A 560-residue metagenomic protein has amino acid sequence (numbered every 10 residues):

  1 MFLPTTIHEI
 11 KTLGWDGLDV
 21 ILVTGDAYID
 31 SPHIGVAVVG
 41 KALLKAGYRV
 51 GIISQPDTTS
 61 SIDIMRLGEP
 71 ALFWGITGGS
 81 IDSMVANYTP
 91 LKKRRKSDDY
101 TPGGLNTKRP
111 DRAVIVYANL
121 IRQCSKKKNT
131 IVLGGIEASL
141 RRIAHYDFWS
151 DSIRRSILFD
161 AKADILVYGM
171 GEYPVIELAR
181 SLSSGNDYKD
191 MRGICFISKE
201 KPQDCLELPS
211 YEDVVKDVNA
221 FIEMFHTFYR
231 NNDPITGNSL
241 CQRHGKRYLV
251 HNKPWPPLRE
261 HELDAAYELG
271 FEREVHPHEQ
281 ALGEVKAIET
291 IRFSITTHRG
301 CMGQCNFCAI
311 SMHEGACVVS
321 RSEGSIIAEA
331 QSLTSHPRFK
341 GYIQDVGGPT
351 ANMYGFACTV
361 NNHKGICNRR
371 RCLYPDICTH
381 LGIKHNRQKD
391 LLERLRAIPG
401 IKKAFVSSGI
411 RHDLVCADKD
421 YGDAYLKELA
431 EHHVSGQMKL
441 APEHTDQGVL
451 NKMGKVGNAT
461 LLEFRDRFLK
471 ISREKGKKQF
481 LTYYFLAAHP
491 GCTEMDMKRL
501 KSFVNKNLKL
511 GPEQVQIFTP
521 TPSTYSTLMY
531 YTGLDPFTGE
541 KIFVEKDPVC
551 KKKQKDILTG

Functional and structural regions predicted by a protein language model:
F2-T5, V215-E262, E268, V275-Q280 (+1 more regions): Radical SAM enzyme core and accessory elements
L22-T24, V38, I52-I53, D57-T58 (+2 more regions): Conserved SAM/AdoMet-binding glycine-rich loop
V23-Y28, L282-A309, Y342: N-terminal pre-triad scaffold of radical SAM enzymes
G35, S54-G245, H251, P256 (+1 more regions): Glycine-rich beta-alpha loop elements in corrinoid/cobalamin-binding modules across cobalamin-dependent enzymes
T59, D187-A220, F225-N232, K246 (+6 more regions): Terminal amphipathic helices with adjacent charged low-complexity linkers/tails
D82-L91, L140-R142, E172-E177, C317 (+6 more regions): Flexible glycine/acidic-rich beta-alpha junction loops that bind and position SAM and/or redox cofactors in anaerobic
D164, A266, C301, C305 (+3 more regions): Conserved, mostly hydrophobic/aromatic
C308-S325: Iron-sulfur (Fe-S) cluster-binding segments and ferredoxin-like electron-carrier domains, especially [2Fe-2S]
